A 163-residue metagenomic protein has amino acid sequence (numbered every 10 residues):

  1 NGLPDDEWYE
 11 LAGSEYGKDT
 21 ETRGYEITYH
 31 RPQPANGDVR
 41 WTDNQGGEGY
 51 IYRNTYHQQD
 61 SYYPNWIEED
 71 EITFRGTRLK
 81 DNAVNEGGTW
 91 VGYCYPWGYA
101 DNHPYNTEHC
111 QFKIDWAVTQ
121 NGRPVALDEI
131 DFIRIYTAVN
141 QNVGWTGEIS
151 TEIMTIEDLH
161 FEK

Functional and structural regions predicted by a protein language model:
N1-D6, A12-E15, V143-K163: Aromatic, loop-rich ligand-recognition surfaces of beta-strand-rich domains
P4-D6, Y16-T107: Low-complexity, serine/threonine/proline-enriched polar segments
E7-E10, F132-Y136: Residues within well-ordered beta-strands of beta-sheet-rich folds
G88-Q111, T119-L127, N142, I153: Elongated scaffolding segments in large macromolecular assemblies, built predominantly from amphipathic alpha-helices
I135-G144: Short beta-strand-plus-loop segments that form exposed binding edges in beta-rich domains
